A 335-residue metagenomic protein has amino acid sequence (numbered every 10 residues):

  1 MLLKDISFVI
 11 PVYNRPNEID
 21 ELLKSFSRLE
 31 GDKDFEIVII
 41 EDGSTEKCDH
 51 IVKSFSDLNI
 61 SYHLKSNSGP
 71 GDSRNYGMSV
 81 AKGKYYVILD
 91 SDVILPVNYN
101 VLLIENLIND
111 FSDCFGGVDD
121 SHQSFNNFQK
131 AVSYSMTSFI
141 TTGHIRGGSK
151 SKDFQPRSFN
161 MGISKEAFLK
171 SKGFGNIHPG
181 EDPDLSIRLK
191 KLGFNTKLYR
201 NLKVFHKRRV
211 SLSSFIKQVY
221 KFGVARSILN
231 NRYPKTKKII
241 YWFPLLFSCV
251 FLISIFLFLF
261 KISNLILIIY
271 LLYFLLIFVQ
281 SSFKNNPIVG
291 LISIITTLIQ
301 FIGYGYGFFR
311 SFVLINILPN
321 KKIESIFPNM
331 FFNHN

Functional and structural regions predicted by a protein language model:
E18-D20, E46-S54, N98: Acidic helix N-cap motif at the loop->helix transition within catalytic regions of sugar-transfer enzymes
K24-D34: Short, acidic, metal-binding catalytic loop of nucleotide-sugar glycosyltransferases
S25, E41-H50, N67-S68, D90-P96: A conserved acidic beta->alpha catalytic loop
C48, K65-A81, L102, S151 (+1 more regions): Glycine-rich, basic loop-to-helix element that forms the pyrophosphate-binding segment of sugar-nucleotide handling
Y86: Short aromatic/hydrophobic "clamp" motif used to bind/position activated sugar donors
N98-K130, L202-K203, K207: Conserved donor NDP-sugar-binding/catalytic core segment of glycosyltransferases
G117-Q123, V132-F154, R232: Short, flexible, basic/aromatic active-site loop/helix in glycosyltransferases
G175-K237: Catalytic donor/gating beta->alpha subdomain of glycosyltransferases that bind UDP-sugars
